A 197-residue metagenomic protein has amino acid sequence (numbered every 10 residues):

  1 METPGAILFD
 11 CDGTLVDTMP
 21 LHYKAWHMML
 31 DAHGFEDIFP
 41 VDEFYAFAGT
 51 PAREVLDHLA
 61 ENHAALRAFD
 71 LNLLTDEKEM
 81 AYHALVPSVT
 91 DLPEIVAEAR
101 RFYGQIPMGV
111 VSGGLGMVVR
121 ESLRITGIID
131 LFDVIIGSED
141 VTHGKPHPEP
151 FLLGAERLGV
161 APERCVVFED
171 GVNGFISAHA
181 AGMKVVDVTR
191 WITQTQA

Functional and structural regions predicted by a protein language model:
M1-D42, A180-A181, T195: Active-site neighborhood of HAD-like aspartate-dependent phosphohydrolases
M1-G5, V96-A97, L115-A197: Asp-based, Mg2+/Mn2+-dependent phosphohydrolase catalytic module
L21, T50-P51, E77, T90-E94 (+3 more regions): Short beta->alpha linker loops
M28-D57, E61-N62: N-terminal polybasic phosphate/anion-binding patch
F35-D37, A65-L66, I128, G159-V160: Helix N-cap/coil-helix junction residues
A48-A84: A metal-dependent, Asp-based hydrolase signature
H83-V110, G116: Short, acidic loop-to-helix structural element flanking the phosphoryl-transfer center in phosphate-processing enzymes
